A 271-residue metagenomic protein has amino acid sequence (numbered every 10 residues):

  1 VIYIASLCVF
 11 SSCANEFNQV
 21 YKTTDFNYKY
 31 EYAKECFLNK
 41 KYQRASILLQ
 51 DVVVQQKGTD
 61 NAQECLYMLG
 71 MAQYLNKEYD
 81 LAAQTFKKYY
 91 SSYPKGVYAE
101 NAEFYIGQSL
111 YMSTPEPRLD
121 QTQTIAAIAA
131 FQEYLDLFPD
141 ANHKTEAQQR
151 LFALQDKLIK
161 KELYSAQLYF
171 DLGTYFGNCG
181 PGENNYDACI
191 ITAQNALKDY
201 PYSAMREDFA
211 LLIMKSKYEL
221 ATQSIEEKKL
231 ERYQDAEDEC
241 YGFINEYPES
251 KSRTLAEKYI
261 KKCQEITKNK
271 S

Functional and structural regions predicted by a protein language model:
V1-C13: Sec-dependent bacterial lipoprotein signal peptides
S12-S271: Acidic, polar-rich low-complexity tracts and alpha-helical solenoid repeat scaffolds
